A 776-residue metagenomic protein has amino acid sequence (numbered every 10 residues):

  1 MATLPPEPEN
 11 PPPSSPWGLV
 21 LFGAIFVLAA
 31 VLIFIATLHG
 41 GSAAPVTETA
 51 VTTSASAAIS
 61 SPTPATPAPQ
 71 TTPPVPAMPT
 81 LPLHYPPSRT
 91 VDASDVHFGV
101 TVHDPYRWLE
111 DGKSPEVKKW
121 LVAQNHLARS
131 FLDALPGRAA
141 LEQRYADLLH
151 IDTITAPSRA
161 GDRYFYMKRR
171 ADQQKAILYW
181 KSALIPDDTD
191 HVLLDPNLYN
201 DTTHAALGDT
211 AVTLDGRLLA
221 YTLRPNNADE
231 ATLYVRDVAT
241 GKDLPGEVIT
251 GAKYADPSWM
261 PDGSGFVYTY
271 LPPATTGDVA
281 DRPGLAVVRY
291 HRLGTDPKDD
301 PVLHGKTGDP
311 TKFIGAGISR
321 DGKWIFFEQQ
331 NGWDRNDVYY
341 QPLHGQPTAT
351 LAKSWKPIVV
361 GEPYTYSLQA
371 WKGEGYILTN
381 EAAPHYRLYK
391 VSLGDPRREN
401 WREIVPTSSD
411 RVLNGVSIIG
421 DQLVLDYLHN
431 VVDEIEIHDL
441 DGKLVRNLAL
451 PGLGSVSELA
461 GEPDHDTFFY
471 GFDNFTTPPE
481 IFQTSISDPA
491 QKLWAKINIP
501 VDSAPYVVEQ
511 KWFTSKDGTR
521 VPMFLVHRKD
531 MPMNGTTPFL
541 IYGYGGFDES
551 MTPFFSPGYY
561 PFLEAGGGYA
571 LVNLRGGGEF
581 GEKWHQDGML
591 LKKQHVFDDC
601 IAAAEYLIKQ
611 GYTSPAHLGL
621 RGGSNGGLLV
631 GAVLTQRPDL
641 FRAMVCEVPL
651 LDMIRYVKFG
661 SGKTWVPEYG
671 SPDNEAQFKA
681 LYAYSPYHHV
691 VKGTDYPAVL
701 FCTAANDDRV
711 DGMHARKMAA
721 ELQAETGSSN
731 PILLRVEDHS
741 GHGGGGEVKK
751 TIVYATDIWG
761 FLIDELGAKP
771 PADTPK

Functional and structural regions predicted by a protein language model:
E7-L21, L38-G40: Short, low-complexity patches enriched in S/T/P/G
I33-V46: Hydrophobic single-pass membrane-insertion segments
P67-A134, R138-H150, A772: N-terminal pre-domain segments of enzymes
P115-V212, T222, A286, K312-A370 (+9 more regions): Non-catalytic accessory segments flanking enzyme active sites
N197-T213, T222-E230, A239-E247, T484-A490 (+6 more regions): Cap/lid segment of the alpha/beta-hydrolase catalytic domain
R224-P225, T269-G284, Q330: Short, conserved, GDST-rich strand-edge loop motifs in beta-rich repeat architectures
H304-D410, N414-V416, G420-Q422, D695-Y696 (+1 more regions): Long hydrophobic segments that form regular secondary structure
G558, A565, L571-K776: Active-site-proximal cap/loop segments of hydrolase catalytic domains
